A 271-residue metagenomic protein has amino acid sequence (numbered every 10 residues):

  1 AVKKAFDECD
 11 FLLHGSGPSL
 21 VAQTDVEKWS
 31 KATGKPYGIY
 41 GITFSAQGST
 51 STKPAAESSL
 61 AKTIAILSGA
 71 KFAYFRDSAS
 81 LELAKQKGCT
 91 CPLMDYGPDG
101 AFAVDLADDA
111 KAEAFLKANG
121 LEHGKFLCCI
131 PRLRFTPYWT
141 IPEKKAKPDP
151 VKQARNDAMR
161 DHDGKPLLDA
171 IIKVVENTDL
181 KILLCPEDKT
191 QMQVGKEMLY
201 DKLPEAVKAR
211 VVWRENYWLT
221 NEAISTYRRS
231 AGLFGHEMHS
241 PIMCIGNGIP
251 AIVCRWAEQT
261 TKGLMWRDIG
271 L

Functional and structural regions predicted by a protein language model:
A1-L271: Active-site anion-handling motifs in enzyme catalytic cores
